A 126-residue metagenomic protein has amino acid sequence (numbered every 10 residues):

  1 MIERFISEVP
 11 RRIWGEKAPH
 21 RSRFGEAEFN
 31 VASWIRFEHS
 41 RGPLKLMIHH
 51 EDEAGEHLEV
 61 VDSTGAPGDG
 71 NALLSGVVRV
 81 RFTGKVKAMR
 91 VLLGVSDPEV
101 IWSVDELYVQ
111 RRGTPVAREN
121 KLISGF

Functional and structural regions predicted by a protein language model:
M1-F126: Extracellular and organelle-lumenal recognition/adhesion modules and their flexible linkers in secreted
